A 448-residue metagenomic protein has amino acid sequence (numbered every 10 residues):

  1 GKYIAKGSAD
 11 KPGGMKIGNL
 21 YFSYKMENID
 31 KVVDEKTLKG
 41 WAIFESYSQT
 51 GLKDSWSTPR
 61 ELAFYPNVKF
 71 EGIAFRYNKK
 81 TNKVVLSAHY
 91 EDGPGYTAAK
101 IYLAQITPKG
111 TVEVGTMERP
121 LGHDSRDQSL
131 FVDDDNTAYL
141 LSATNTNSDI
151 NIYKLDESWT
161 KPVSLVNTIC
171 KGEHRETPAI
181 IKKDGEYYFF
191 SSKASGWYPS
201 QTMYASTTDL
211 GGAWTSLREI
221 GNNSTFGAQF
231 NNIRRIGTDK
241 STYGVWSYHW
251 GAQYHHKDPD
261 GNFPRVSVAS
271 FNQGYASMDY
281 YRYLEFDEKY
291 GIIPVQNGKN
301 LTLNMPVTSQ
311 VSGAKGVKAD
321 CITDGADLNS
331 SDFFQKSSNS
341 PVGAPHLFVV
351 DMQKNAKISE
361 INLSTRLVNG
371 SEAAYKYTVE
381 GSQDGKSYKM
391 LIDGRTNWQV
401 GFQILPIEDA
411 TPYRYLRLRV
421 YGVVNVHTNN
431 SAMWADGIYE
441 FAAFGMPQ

Functional and structural regions predicted by a protein language model:
G1, I29, E35, L303 (+4 more regions): Extracellular glycan-interacting surfaces
G1-G72, R76-R175, K182-Y187, S191-S224 (+2 more regions): Beta-rich carbohydrate-recognition and catalytic domains
I73-A74, F230-I233, S267, Y377-T378: Hydrophobic/aromatic beta-strand elements that line small-molecule binding cavities or substrate pockets in beta-rich
H89-Y90, T242-W246, R414-Y421: Short, well-structured beta-strand segments enriched in hydrophobic/aromatic residues within extracellular or lumenal
P94-Y96, S148, W197-Y198, F226 (+4 more regions): A cross-taxa feature marking solvent-exposed loop/turn segments within ectodomains of secreted and single-pass membrane
S129, Q229-G244, Q403: Short aromatic loop motif centered on NTY/YTY
L140-S158, I292-L328: Predominantly extracellular/luminal regions of secreted and cell-surface proteins, especially disulfide-bonded
L328-M390, T396-Q448: Aromatic, loop-rich ligand-recognition surfaces of beta-strand-rich domains
